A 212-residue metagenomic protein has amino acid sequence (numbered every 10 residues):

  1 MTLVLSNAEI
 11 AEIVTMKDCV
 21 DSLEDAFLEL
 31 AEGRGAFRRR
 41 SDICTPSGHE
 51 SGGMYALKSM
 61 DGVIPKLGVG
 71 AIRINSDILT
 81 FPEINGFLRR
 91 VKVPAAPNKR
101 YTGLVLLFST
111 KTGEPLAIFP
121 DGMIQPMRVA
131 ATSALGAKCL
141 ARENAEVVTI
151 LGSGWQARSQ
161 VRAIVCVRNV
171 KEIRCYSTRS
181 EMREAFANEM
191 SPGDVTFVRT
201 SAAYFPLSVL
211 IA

Functional and structural regions predicted by a protein language model:
M1, E172, D194-V198: Conserved beta-strand segments of alpha/beta enzyme cores
M1-R128, T132-A134, N144: N-terminal ligand-binding/catalytic initiation module
V63-K66, P97-K99, L140-E143, V165-R168 (+1 more regions): Solvent-exposed alpha-helices and their adjacent loops that cap or buttress functional pockets in soluble metabolic
R128-T149, W155-V167: Short internal alpha-helix immediately C-terminal to a glycine-rich phosphate-binding loop in Rossmann-like
E146, K171, S208-A212: Conserved acidic residues
I150-L151, Y176, T200: Structural motif
V167-G193: NAD(P)-binding Rossmann-fold cofactor-contacting core
G193-L210: Short acidic low-complexity segments
